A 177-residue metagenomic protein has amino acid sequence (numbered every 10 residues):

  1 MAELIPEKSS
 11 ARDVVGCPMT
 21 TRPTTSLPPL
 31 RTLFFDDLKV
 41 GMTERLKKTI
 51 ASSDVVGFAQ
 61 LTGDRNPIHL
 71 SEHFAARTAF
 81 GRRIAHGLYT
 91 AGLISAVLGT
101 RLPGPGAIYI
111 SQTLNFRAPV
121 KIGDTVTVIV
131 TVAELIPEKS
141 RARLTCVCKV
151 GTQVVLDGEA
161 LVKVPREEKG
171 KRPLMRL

Functional and structural regions predicted by a protein language model:
A2-E3, E7, A11-V15: Acidic, Ala/Val/Gly-enriched low-complexity intrinsically disordered segments
L4, C17-T25, L30-V40, V120-L177: HotDog/MaoC-like acyl-thioester-processing domains
T20-A85: Catalytic strand-loop segment that frames the active site of acyl-thioester-processing enzymes
R45-T49, N115, L161-K163: Generic structural detector for well-ordered beta-strands
A76-A85, Y89-I129: Hydrophobic beta-strand-centered segment that forms part of the acyl-chain substrate-binding groove
